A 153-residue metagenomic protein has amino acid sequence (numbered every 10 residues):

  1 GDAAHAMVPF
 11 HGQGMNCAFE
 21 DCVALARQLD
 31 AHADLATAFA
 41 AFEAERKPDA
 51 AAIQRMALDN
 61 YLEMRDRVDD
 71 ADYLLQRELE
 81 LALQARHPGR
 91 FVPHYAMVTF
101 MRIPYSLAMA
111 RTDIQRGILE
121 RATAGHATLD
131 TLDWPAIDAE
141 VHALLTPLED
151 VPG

Functional and structural regions predicted by a protein language model:
G1, N16-F19, A36: Alpha-helix initiation and capping sites
G1-P9: Short FAD-binding loop at a beta-strand-to-alpha-helix junction that anchors the flavin cofactor in diverse
P9-D21: A conserved FAD-binding loop/helix module that cradles the flavin
E20-V23, R77: A structural signal for well-ordered alpha-helical segments within the folded catalytic domains of diverse enzymes
R27-G153: C-terminal helical "tail/cap" subdomain of flavin- and related membrane-associated enzymes
